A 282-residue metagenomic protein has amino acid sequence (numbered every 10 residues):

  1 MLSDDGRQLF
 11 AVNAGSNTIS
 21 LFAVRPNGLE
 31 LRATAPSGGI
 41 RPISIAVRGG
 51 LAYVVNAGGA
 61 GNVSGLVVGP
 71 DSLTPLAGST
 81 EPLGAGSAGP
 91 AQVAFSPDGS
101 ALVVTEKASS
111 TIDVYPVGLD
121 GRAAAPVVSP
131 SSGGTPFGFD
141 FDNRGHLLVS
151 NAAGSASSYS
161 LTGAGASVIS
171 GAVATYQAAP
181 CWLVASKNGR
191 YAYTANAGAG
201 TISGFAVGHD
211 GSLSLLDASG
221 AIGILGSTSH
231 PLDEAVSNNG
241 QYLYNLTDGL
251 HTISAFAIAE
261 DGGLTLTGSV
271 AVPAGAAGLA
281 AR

Functional and structural regions predicted by a protein language model:
M1-D5, S37-L51, P82-A101, S131-L147 (+4 more regions): Beta-rich, blade/repeat-based domains predominating in secreted/periplasmic proteins but also intracellular
M1-G49: Blade-loop segments of beta-propeller domains
A11, V54, V104, V149-S150 (+2 more regions): Residue position within the beta-strands of beta-propeller blades
A14, V24, A57-G59, V68 (+8 more regions): Short loop/turn segments immediately following the C-termini of beta-strands
F22-G28, G65-T74, Y115-R122, Y159-A166 (+2 more regions): Short loop/turn segments immediately following beta-strands, especially the blade-tip and inter-blade linker loops
E30-P36, A77-L83, A124-P130, V168-A174 (+2 more regions): A short beta-strand motif characteristic of beta-propeller blades
Y53-D120, P126-S132: Aromatic- and glycine-enriched pocket-lining scaffold segments that form the walls of small-molecule binding clefts
D248-R282: Blade-level signature of beta-propeller repeat domains, shared across WD40, Kelch, NHL, RCC1 and BNR/Asp-box propellers
